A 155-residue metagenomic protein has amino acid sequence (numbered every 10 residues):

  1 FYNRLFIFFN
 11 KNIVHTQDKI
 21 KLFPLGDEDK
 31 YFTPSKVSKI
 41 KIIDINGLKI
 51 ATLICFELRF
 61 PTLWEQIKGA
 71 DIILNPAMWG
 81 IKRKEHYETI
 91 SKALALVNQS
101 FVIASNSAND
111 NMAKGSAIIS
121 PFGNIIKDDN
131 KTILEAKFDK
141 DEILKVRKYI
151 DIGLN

Functional and structural regions predicted by a protein language model:
F1-K68, R83-E85, T89, K145-L154: Active-site catalytic loop in hydrolytic enzyme cores
F8-N12, I119-F122, F138: Short acidic-glycine loop/turn motifs at beta-strand connectors
I20-F23, K131-E135: A short acidic/small-residue loop/turn micro-motif
D44, E135-K137: Generic structural detector for well-ordered beta-strands
R59-L134: CN hydrolase (nitrilase-like) catalytic-core segments centered on the catalytic cysteine and neighboring Lys/Glu
D141-I143: Long, non-catalytic architectural segments outside compact domain cores
